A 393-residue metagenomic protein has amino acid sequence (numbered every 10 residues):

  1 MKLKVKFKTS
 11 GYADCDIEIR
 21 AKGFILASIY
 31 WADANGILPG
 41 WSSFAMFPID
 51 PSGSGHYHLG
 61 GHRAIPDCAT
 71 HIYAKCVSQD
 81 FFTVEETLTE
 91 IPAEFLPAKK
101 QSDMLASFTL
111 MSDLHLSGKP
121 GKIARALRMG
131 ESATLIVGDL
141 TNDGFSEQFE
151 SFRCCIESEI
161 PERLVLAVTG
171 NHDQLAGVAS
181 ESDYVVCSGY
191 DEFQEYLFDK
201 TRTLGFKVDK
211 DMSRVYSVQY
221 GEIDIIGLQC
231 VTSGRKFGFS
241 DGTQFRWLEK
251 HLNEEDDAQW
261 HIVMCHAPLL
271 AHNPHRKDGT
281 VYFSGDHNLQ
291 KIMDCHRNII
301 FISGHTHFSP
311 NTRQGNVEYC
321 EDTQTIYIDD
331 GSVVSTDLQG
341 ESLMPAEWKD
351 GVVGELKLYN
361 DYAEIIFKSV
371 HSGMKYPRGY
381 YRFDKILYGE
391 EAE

Functional and structural regions predicted by a protein language model:
M1-C15: Extracellular ectodomain segments of secreted/surface proteins
G40-S54: Solvent-exposed serine/threonine-rich low-complexity stretches and specific carbohydrate-binding patches
F44-A45, E90-R153: N-terminal active-site segment of His-dependent metallophosphoesterases
H56-A64: Exposed aromatic-hydrophobic patches
A69-V77: Short, aromatic- and glycine-rich surface loops/edge beta-strands on solvent-exposed regions
L110-S112, T134-D139, V165-N171, V263-C265 (+2 more regions): Active-site neighborhood of phospho(di)ester-bond hydrolases with catalytic His/Asp-centered motifs
S146-K250, E255, N288-C295, F308-I366 (+2 more regions): Extended active-site neighborhood of metal-dependent phosphoesterases/phosphodiesterases
E255-P274: Short acidic, glycine-rich surface-loop motifs adjacent to enzyme active sites
